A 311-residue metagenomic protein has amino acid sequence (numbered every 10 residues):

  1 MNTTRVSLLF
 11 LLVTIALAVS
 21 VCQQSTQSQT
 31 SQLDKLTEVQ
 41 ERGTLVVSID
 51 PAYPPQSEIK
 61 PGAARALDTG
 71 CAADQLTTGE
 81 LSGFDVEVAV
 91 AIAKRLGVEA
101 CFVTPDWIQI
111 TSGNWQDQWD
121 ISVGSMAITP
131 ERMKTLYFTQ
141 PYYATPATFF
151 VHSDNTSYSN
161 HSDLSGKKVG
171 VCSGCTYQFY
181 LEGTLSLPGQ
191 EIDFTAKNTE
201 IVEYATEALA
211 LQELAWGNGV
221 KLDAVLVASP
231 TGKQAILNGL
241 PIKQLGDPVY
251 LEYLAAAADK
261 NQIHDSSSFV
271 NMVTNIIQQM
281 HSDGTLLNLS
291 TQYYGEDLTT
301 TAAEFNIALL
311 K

Functional and structural regions predicted by a protein language model:
Q23-Q24, Q29-L33, E87-R95, S153-S157 (+2 more regions): Extended ligand-binding regions for polar small-molecule ligands
Q24-T30, T176-V202, L240-L245, I277-K311: Ligand-binding clefts/hinges and TM-proximal coupling segments of bilobed small-molecule sensing domains
Q29-S125, M280: Extracytoplasmic small-molecule ligand-binding "clamshell" domains of the periplasmic binding protein/Venus flytrap
P51, Y143-H152, K233-I277, Y294-K311: Periplasmic-binding protein-like
S57-D74, A89-V98, Y177-A205, I236-L237: Ligand-binding cleft/hinge of the Venus flytrap
F84-E87, C101-G113, T156-S157, T195-E213 (+1 more regions): Short helix-initiation/N-cap motifs at beta->coil->alpha
L96-F102, D106-Q109, M126-P130, L136-L185 (+1 more regions): A conserved helix-loop-strand patch within extracytoplasmic ligand-binding domains of the periplasmic binding
I108-S112, S125-T135, F179-T184, E213-L251: A ligand-binding cleft/hinge motif common to bilobed small-molecule-binding domains
